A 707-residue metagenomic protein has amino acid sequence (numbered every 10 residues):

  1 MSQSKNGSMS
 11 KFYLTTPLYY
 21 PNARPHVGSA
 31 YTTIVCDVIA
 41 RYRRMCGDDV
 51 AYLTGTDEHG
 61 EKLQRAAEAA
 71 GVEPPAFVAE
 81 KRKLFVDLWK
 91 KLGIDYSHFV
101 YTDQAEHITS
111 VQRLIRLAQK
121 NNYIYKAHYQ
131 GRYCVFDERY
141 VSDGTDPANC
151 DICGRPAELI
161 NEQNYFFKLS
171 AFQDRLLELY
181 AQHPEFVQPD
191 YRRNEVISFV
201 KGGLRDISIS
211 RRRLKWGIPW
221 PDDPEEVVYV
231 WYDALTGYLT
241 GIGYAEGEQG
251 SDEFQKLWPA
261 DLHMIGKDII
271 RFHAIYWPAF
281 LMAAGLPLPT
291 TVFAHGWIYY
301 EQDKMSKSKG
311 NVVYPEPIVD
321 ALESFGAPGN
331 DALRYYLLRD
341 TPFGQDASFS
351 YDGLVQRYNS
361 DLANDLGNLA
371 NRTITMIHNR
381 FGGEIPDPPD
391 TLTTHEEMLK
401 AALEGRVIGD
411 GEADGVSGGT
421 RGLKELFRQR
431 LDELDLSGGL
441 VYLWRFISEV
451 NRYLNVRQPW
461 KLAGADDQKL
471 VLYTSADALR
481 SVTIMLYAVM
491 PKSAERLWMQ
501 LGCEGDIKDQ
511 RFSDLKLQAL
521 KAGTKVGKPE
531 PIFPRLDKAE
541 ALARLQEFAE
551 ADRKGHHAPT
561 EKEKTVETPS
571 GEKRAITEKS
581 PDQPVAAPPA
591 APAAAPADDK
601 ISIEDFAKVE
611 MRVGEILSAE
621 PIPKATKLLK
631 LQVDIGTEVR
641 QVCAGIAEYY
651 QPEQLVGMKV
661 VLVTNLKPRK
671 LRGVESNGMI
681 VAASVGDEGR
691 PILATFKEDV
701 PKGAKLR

Functional and structural regions predicted by a protein language model:
K5-T54, E106-S110, N149, C153 (+2 more regions): Structured secondary-structure scaffolds
G7-K81, V100-I115, K120, D137 (+6 more regions): N-terminal catalytic cores of NTP/NDP-binding nucleotidyl/phosphoryl-transfer enzymes
K81-S97: A glycine-rich helix N-cap at a beta->alpha junction
K126, G353-P389, V407-A413, G419-K525 (+2 more regions): Helix-rich, typically C-terminal accessory recognition domains appended to large enzymatic cores
H128-Q130, G144-P147: Short metal-coordination and nucleic-acid-contact micro-motifs, chiefly zinc-binding Cys/His arrays
V135-E138, C153-R155: Short Cys/His-rich metal-coordination motifs, predominantly Zn2+-binding knuckles/fingers
L497-D605: Intrinsic disorder at enzyme termini
T568, E572-R707: Phosphate-backbone binding interfaces of nucleic-acid-interacting proteins
